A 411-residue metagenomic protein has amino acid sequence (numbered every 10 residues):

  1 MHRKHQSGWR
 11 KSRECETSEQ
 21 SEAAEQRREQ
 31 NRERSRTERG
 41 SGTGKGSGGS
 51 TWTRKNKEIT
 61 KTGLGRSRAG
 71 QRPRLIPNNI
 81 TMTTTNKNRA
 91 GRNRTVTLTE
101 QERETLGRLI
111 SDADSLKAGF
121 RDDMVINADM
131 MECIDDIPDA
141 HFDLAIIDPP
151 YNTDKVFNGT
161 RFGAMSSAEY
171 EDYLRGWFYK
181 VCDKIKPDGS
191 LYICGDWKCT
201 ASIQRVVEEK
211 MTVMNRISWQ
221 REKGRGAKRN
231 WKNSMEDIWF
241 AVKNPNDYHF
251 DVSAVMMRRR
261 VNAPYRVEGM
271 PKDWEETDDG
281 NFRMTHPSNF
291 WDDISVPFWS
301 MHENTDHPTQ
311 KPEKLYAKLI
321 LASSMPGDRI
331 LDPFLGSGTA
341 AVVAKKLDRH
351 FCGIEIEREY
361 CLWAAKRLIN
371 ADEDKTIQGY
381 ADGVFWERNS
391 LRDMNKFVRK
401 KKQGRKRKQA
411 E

Functional and structural regions predicted by a protein language model:
H2-S12, T17, R27, N31-R32 (+5 more regions): Core catalytic lobe of class I
A23-A24, T37, T43, A69: Intrinsic disorder/low-complexity segments
D114-C133, A371-R399: S-adenosyl-L-methionine
E355, R367-N370: Catalytic-site neighborhood detector that most strongly recognizes the C-terminal catalytic loop/helix of tyrosine
